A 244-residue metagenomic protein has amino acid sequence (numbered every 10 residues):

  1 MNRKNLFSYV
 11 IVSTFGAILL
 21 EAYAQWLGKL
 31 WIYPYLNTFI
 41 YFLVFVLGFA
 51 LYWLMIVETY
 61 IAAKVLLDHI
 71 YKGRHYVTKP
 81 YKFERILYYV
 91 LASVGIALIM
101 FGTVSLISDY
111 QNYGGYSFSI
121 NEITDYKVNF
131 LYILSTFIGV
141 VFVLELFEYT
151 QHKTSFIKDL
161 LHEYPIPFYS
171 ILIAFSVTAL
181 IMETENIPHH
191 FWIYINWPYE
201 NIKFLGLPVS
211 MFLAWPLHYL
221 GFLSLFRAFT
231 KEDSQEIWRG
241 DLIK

Functional and structural regions predicted by a protein language model:
M1-K244: Aromatic-rich, lipid-facing transmembrane alpha helices and their immediate juxtamembrane interface loops in integral
